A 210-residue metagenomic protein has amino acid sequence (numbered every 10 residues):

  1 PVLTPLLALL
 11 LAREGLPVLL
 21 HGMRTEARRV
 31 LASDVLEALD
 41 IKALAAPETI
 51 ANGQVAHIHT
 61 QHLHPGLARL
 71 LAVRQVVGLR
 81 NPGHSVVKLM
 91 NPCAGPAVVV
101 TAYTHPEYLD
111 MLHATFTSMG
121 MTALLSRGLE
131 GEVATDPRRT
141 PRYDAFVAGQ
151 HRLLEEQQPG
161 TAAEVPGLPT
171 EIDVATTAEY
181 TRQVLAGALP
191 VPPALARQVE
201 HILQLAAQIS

Functional and structural regions predicted by a protein language model:
P1-A51, A56: A generic, well-ordered mixed alpha/beta core segment in the N-terminal half of proteins
A38-I41, T49-S210: Glycine-rich anion-binding loops and their surrounding alpha/beta cores
